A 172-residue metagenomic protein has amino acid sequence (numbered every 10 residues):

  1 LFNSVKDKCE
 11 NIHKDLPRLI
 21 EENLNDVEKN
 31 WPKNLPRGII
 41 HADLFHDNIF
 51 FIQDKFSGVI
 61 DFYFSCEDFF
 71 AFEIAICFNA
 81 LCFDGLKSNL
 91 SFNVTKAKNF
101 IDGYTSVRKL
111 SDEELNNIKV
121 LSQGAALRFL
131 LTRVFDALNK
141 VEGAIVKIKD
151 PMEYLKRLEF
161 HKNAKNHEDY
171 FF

Functional and structural regions predicted by a protein language model:
L1-A42, I52: An alpha-helical support segment within catalytic cores of ATP-dependent transferases
I39, S57, F69: Hydrophobic "anchor" residues on beta-strands that sit immediately upstream of conserved functional sites
D43, D61: Conserved catalytic-loop position in the HRD/HxD motif
A71-K109, Q123-K140: Active-site activation/catalytic loop segments of kinase-like enzymes and analogous catalytic loops in related
D112-S122: All-alpha amphipathic helical-bundle segments outside canonical DNA-binding/catalytic cores that form hydrophobic
F129-F172: ATP/Mg2+ or Mg2+-diphosphate-binding catalytic cores that bind nucleotide phosphates or diphosphates via glycine-rich
